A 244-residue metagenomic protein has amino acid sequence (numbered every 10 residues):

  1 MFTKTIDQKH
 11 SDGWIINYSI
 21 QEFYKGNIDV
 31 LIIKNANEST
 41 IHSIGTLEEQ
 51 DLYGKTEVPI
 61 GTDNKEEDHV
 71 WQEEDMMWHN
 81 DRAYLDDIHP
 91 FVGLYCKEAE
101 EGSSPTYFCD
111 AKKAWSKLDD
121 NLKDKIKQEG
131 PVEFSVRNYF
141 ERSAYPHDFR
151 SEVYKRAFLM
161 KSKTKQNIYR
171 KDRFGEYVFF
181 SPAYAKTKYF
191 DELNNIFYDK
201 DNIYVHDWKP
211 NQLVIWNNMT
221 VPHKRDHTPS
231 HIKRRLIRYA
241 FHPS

Functional and structural regions predicted by a protein language model:
F2-Y18, E22, T56-V205, L213 (+1 more regions): Active-site environment of non-heme Fe oxygenases that use a 2-His-1-carboxylate facial triad
I6, S11, I28, L47-Q50: Intrinsic disorder/low-complexity signal
I16-N35: Cytochrome P450 catalytic-domain "roof"
E38-H42: Short, conserved charged micro-motifs
S43-I44, L94: Short active-site loop/helix that positions an aromatic residue
I44-T56: Beta-solenoid repeat scaffold
